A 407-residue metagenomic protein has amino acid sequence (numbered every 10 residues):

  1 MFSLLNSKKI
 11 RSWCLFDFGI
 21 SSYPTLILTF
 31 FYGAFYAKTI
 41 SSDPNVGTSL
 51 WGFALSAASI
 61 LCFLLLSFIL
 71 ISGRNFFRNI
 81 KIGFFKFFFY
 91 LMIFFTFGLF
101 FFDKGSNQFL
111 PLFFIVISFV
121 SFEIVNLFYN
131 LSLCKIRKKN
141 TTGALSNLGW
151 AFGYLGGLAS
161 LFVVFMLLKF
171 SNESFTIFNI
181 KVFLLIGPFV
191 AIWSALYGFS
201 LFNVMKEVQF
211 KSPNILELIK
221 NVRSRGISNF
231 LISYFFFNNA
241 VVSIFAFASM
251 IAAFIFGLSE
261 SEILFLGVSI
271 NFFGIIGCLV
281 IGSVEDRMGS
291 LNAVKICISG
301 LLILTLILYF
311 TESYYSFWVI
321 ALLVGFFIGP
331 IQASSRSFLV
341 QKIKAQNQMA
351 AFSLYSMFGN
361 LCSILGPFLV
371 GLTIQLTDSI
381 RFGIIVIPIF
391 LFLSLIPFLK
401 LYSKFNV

Functional and structural regions predicted by a protein language model:
F2-I10, K206-I232: Juxtamembrane intracellular "pre-TM" segments in multi-pass secondary transporters
I10, L65-G73, W193-V204, F382-V407: Multi-pass alpha-helical transporter architecture, strongest for 12-TM Major Facilitator/SLC carriers used
T25-T48, A246-L266: Short amphipathic helix-loop junctions that connect adjacent transmembrane helices in Major Facilitator Superfamily/SLC
P44-T48, L167-I192, L372-L391: A membrane-interface helix-boundary motif in multi-pass transporters
L65-I80, G277-G289, I374: Helix-to-loop junctions at the C-terminal end of transmembrane segments in multipass secondary transporters
G83-G98, N292-I307: Structural signature of the two symmetry-related core transmembrane helices
I124-K138, P330-K344: Intracellular juxtamembrane helix-capping segments at the cytosolic ends of symmetry-related transmembrane helices
S146-L167, S356-G366: Glycine-rich segments within core transmembrane alpha-helices of 12-TM secondary carriers
